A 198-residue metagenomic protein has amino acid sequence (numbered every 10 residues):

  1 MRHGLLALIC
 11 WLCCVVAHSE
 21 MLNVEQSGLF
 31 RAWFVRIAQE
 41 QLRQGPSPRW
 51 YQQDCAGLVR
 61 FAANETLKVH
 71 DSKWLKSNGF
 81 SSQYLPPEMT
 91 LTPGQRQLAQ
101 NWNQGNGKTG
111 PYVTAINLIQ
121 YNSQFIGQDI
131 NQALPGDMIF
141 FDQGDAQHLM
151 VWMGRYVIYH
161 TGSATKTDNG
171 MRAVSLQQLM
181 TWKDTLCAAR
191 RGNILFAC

Functional and structural regions predicted by a protein language model:
M1-G4: Positively charged n-region of N-terminal signal peptides that target proteins for export
L6-C10, I194: Secretory pathway export signals and precursors
A7, G45-P46, S123: A general structural-boundary detector
I9-S19: Hydrophobic h-region of N-terminal signal peptides that target proteins for export in Gram-negative bacteria
C13-V15, C55, A146: Generic detector of short, well-ordered, non-transmembrane alpha-helical segments enriched in hydrophobic residues
A17-Y112: N-terminal capping segments
F80-K166: ...with weaker cross-activation on analogous glycine-rich loops/strands in unrelated enzymes
Y159-C198: Low-complexity, Gly/Ser/Thr/Pro-rich intrinsically disordered linker/tail segments
